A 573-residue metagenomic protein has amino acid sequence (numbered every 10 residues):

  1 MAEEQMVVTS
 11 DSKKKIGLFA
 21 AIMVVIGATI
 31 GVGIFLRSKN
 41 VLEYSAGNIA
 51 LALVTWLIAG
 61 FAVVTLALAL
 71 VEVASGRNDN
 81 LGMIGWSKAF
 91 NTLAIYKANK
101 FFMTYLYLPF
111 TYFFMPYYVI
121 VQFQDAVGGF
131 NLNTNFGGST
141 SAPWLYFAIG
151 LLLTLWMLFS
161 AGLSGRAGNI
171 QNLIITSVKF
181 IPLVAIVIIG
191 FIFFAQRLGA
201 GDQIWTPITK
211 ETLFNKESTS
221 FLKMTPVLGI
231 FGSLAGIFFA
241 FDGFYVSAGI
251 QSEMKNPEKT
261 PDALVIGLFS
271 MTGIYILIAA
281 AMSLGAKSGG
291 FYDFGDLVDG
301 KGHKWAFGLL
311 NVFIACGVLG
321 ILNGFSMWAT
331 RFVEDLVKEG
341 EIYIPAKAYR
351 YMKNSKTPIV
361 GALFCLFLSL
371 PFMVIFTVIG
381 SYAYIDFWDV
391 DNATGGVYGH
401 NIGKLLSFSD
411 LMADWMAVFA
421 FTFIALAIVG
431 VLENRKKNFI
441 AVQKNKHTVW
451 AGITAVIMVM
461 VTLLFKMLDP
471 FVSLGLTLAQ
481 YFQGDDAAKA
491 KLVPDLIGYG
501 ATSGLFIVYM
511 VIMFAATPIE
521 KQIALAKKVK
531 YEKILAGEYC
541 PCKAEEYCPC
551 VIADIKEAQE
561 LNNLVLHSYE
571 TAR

Functional and structural regions predicted by a protein language model:
M1-L51, V63-L68, E520-R573: Membrane-interface "cap" regions at the ends of multi-pass membrane proteins
M6, E72-A74, L152-V178, A248-K255 (+1 more regions): Membrane-water interface regions at transmembrane-helix termini and the short interhelical loops of multi-pass membrane
V8, I170, I174-V312, L476-P494: Helix-loop-helix junctions that connect adjacent transmembrane segments in multi-pass membrane transporters
I26, L57-L66, L70, T111 (+5 more regions): Selective recognition of specific alpha-helical transmembrane segments in multi-pass small-molecule
T65-E72, G76-G150, L319-F332: Hydrophobic transmembrane alpha-helices that form the core helical bundles of multi-pass secondary transporters
M83-L93, I266-N323, I342-S409: TM-loop-TM module centered on a large, flexible mid-protein loop between adjacent transmembrane helices in multi-pass
F147-G199, D242, A263-L268, F419-A425 (+3 more regions): Membrane-interface loop-to-helix entry segments
M157, I174, Y351-K356, D410-V472 (+1 more regions): C-terminal membrane-solvent junction of multi-pass transporters and transport-like membrane proteins
